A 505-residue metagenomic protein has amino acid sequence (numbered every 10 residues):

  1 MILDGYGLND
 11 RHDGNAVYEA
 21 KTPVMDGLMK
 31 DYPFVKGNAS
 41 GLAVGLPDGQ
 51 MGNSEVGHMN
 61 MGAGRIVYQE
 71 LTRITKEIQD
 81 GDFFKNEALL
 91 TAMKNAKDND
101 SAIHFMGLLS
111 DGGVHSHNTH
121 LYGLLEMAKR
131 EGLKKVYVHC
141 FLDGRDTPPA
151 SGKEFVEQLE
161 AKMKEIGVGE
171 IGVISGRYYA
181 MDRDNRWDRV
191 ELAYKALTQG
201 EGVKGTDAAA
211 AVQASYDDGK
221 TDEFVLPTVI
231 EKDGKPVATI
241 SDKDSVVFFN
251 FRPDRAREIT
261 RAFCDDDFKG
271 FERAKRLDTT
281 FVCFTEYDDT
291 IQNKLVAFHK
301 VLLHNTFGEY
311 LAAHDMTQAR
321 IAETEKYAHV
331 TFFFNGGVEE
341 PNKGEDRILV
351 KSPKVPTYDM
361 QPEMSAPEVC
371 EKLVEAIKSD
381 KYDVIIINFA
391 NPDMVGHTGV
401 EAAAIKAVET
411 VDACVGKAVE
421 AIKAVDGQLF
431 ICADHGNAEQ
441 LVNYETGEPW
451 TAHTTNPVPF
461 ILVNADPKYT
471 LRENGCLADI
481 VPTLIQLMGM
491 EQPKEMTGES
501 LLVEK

Functional and structural regions predicted by a protein language model:
M1-K505: Feature captures the catalytic ectodomains and active-site-proximal regions of enzymes that hydrolyze or transfer
